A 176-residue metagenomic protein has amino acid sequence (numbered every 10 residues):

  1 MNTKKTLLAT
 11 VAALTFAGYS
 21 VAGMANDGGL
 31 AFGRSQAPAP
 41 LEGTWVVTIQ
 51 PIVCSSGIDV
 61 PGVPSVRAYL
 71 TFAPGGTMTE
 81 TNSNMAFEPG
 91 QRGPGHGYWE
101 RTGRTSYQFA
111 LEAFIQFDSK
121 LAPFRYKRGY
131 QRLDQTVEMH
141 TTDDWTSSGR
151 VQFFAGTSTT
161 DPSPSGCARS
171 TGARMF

Functional and structural regions predicted by a protein language model:
M1-A9: Bacterial N-terminal signal peptides that target proteins for export
T10-Y19: Bacterial N-terminal signal peptides
S20-A25, A31-G33: Boundary at the C-terminal end of the N-terminal hydrophobic targeting segment
G29-L30, V151-F176: Edge beta-strand at a domain terminus
A37-D59, G95-G97: Tryptophan-anchored aromatic micro-motifs
D59-S106, A113-F117, D144, A155: N-terminal glycine/threonine-rich, aromatic-flanked beta-hairpin/loop signature
G62, Q91, F124-R132, S165-T171: Amphipathic hydrophobic-ligand
R67-F72, G95-E100, R128-D143, G149-V151 (+1 more regions): Hydrophobic/aromatic beta-strand elements that line small-molecule binding cavities or substrate pockets in beta-rich
